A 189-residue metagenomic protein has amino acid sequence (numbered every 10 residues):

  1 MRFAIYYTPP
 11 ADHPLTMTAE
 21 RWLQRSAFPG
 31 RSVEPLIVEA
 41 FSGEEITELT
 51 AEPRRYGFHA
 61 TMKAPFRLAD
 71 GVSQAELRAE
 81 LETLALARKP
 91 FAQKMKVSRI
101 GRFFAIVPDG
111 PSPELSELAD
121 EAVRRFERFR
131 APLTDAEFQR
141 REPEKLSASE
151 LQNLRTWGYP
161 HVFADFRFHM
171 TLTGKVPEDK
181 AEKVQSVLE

Functional and structural regions predicted by a protein language model:
M1-S98, P113, E117-E189: Basic, often amphipathic N-terminal segments
R99-P111: Short, conserved secondary-structure transition motifs
